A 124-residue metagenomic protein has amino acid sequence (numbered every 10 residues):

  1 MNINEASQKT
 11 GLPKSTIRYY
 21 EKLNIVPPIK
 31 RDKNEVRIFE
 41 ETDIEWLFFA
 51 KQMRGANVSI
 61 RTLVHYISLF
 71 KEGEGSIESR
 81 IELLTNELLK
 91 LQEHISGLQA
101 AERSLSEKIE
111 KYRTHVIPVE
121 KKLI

Functional and structural regions predicted by a protein language model:
N2-Q8, P27-K30, E41-I124: Arg/Lys-rich, alpha-helical DNA-contact motif
A6, P13-T16: Short glycine/proline-centered loop/turn elements that form peptide/ligand docking sites
S15-K33: Major-groove DNA-recognition helix of helix-turn-helix-type DNA-binding domains
V36: Conserved catalytic core of two-component sensor histidine kinases, primarily the HATPase_c ATP-binding
